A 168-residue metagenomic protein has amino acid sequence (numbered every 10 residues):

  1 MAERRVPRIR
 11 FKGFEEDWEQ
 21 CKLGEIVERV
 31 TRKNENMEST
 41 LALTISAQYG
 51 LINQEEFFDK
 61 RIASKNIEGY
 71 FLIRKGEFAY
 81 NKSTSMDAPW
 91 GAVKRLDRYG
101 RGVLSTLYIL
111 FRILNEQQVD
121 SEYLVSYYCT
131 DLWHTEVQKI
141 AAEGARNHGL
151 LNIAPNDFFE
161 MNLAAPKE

Functional and structural regions predicted by a protein language model:
E3-P7, R101-L107, A142-K167: A short glycine-rich beta-alpha junction/loop motif
R8-N34, E160: Non-catalytic DNA-recognition/assembly elements of restriction-modification systems
E19-K22, T135-Q138, L163-K167: Localized chelating/binding microdomains that coordinate divalent metal ions or stabilize phosphate-bearing
G24-E35, T40, T44-A79, R112-I113: Sequence-specific dsDNA recognition surfaces
E68-W133, A142, R146: A short beta-sheet element
